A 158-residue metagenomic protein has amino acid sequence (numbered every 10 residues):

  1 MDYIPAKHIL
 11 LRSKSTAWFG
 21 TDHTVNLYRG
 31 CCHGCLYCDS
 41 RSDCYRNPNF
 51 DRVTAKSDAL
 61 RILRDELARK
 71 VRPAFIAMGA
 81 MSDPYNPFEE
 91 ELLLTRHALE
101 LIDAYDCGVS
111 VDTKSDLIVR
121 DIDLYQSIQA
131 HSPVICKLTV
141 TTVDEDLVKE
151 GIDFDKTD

Functional and structural regions predicted by a protein language model:
M1-Y28, D39-A55, A59-F75: N-terminal [4Fe-4S]-dependent radical SAM core
R29, H33: Cys/His-enriched microdomains
L36: Basic, often amphipathic N-terminal segments
D58-I76, A80-D158: Conserved AdoMet/S-adenosylmethionine-binding subsite of the radical SAM
